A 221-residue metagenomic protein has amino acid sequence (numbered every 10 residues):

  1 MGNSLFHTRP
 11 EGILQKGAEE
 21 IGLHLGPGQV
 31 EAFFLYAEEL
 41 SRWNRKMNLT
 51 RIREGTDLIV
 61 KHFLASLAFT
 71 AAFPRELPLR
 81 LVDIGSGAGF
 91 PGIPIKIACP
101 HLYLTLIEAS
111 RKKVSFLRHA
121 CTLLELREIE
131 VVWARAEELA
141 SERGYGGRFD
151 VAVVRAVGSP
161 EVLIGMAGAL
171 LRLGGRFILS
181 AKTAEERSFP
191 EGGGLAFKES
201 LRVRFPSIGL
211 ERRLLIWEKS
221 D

Functional and structural regions predicted by a protein language model:
M1-P78, V82, K112-I129: Class I SAM-dependent transferase core
L23, M47-T50, T56-D57, K61 (+5 more regions): Flexible, active-site-adjacent loop/turn segments at secondary-structure boundaries
D83-G87: Conserved S-adenosyl-L-methionine
A88-H101, G165: Conserved SAM-binding loop of SAM-dependent methyltransferases across substrates and taxa, primarily the Class I
H101-T105, A109-D221: S-adenosylmethionine
